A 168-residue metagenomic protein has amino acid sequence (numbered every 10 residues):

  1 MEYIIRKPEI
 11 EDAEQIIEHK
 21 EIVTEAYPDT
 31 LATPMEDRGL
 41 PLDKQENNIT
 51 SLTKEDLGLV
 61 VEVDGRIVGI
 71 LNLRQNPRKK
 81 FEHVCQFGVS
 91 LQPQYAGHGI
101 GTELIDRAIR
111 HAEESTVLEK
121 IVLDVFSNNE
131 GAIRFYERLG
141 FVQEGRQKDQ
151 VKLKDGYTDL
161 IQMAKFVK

Functional and structural regions predicted by a protein language model:
I4-E18: A short beta-loop-alpha structural element at the N-terminal edge of CoA-dependent acyl/N-acetyltransferase catalytic
P8, V61, G65, L104 (+4 more regions): Hydrophobic packing within well-folded, soluble alpha/beta domains
I10, T24, D29, E36-Q94 (+2 more regions): Acetyl-CoA-dependent GNAT
R74-N76, Q147-K152: Short, solvent-exposed loop/turn elements at beta->coil junctions and helix N-caps that rim active or binding pockets
C85, E119, F126-I133, R138-L139 (+1 more regions): C-terminal "cap" of GNAT-fold acetyltransferases
L91, G97-H111, I133-R138: Conserved acetyl-CoA-binding loop-helix of GNAT-fold acetyltransferases
A112-D124: Conserved GNAT acetyl-CoA-binding A-motif
